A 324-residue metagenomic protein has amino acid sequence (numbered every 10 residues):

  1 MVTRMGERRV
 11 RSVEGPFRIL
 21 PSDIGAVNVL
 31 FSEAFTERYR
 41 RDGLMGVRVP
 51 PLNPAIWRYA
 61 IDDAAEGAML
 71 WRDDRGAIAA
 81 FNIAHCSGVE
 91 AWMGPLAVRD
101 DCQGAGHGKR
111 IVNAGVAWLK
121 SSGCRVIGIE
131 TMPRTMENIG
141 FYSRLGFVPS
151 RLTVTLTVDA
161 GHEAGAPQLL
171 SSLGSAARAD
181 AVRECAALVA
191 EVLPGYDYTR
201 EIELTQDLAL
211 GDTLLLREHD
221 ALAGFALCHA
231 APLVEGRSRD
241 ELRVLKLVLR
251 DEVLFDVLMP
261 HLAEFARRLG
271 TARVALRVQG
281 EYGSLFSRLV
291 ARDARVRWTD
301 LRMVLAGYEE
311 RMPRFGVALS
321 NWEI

Functional and structural regions predicted by a protein language model:
V2-R11, P21-D42, E163-Q168, S175-E191 (+1 more regions): A short, well-structured alpha-helix characteristic of acyl/acetyltransferase catalytic modules
V27, K120, C124, R144-E241: Amide-forming acyltransferase catalytic core, primarily the GNAT-like/NAT-type and related acyltransferase folds
F31-F81, E191-L215: Active-site rim helix/loop that mediates acceptor-substrate recognition in acyltransferases
A68-L70, G76-H85, W92-A97, L215 (+2 more regions): Conserved beta-strand in the GNAT
V89-D101, G236-E252: Conserved acetyl-CoA binding element of GNAT-fold acetyltransferases
M93, L119-R134, R268-Q279: Conserved GNAT acetyl-CoA-binding A-motif
P95-V98, G104-S121, V126, G140-R144 (+1 more regions): Conserved acetyl-CoA-binding loop-helix of GNAT-fold acetyltransferases
G128-T131, V148-G161, R295-Y308: Conserved catalytic-core motifs of GNAT/GCN5-like acyltransferases
